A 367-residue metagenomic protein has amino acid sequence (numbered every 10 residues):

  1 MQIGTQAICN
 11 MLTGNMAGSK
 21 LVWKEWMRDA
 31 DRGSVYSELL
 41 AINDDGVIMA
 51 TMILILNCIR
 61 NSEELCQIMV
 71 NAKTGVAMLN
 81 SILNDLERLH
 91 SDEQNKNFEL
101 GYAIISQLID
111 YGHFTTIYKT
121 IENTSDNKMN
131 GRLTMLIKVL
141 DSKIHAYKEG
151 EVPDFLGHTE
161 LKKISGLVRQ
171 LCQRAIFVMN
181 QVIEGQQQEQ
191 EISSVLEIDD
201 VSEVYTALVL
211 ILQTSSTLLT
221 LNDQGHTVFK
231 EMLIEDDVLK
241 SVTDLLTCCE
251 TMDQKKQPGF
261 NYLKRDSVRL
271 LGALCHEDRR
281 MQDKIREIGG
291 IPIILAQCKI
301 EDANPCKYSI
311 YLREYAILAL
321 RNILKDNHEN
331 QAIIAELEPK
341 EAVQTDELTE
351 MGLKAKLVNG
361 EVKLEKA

Functional and structural regions predicted by a protein language model:
M1-I8, V47, T51-I55, N97-I105 (+6 more regions): Extended HEAT/HEAT-like alpha-solenoid repeat tracts in very large eukaryotic scaffold/adaptor proteins
M1-S37, A41-A50, N57-A77, L89-E99 (+6 more regions): Elongated alpha-helical scaffolds that mediate protein-protein interactions in large eukaryotic proteins, primarily
R28-N43, K73-L89, F114-L136, P153-V195 (+4 more regions): Amphipathic alpha-helical segments within extended alpha-helical solenoids and repeat-rich scaffolds in large
Y36, Y102, Y111, Y118 (+6 more regions): Sequence-level detector for tyrosine residue identity
L40, D110, H145, G150 (+3 more regions): Long, compositionally biased, phosphorylation-prone intrinsically disordered terminal regions that serve as flexible
N43, L54, Y315-N322, E338-A367: Eukaryote-biased recognition of C-terminal alpha-helical segments
N43-D44, H90, Q94, V204 (+2 more regions): Short inter-helical turns and helix N-cap capping residues of alpha-solenoid HEAT/ARM repeat scaffolds
L208, S215-E336, T345: Eukaryotic scaffolding regions of large macromolecular assemblies
